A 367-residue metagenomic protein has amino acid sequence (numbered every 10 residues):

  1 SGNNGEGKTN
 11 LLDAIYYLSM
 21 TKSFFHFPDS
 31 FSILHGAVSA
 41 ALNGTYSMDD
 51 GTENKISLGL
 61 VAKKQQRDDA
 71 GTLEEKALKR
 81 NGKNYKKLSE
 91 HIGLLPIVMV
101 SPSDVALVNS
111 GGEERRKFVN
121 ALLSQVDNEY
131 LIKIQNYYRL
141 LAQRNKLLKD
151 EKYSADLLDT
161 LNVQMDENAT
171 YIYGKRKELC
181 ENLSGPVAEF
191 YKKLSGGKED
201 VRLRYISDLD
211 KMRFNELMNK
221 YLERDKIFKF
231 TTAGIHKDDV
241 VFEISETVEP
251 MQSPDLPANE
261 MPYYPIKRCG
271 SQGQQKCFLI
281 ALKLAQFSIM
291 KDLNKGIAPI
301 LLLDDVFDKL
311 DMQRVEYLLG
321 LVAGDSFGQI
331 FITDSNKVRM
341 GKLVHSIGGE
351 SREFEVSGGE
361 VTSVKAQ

Functional and structural regions predicted by a protein language model:
S1-N3, Y16-Y17, D156-E167, Y171-I300 (+5 more regions): Conserved NTPase motor "head" modules and their coupling/switch loops across ABC/AAA+ ATPases, GTPases, and GHKL ATPases
K8: Conserved lysine of the Walker
I15, P28-D29, V119, V126-E178: Long, non-coiled-coil amphipathic alpha-helical linker/lever segments that couple catalytic cores to other domains
M20-A106, G112-E114, L123-V126, Y130 (+2 more regions): Nucleotide-state sensing region of NTPase/ATPase domains
I97-M99, I330, S351-E355: Conserved beta-strand scaffold positions in the cores of enzyme catalytic domains, especially in NTP/NDP-utilizing
V100, P299-L302: Hydrophobic positions in the central parallel beta-sheet of the AAA+
D304-V306: Walker B catalytic acidic pair
